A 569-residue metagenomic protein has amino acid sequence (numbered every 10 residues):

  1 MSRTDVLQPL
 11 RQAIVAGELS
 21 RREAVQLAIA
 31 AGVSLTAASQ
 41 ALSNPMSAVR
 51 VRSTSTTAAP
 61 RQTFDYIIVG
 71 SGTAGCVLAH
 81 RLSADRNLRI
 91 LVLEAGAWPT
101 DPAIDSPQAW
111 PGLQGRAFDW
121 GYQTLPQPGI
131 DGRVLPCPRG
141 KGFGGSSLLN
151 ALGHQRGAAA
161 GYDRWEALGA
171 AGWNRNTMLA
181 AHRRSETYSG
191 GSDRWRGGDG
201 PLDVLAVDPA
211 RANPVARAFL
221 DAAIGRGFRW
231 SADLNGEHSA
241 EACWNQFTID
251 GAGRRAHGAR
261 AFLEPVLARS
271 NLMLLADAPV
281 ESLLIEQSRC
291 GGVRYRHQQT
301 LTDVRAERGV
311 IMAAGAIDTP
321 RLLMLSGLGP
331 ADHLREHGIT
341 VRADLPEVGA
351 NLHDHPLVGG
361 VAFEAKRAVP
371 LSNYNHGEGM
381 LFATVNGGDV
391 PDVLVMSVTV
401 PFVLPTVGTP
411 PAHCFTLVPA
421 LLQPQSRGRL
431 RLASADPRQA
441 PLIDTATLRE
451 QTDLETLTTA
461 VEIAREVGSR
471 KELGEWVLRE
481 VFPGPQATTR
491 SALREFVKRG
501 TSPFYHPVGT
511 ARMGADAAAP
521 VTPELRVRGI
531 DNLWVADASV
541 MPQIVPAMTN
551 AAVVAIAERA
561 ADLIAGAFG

Functional and structural regions predicted by a protein language model:
M1-E23, N44-S47: N-terminal secretory signal peptides
L19-A41, L322: N-terminal export leaders
V51-R184, T340-E347, H353-P356, A362-E364: N-terminal glycine-rich phosphate/pyrophosphate-binding loop and immediately adjacent elements
P60-T63, A242, D250, L275-A276 (+4 more regions): A glycine-rich dinucleotide-binding beta-alpha-beta segment and adjacent secondary-structure elements that constitute
D85, R89, G96-D101, A181 (+3 more regions): Glycine-rich loop(s) and the adjacent beta-strand/alpha-helix scaffold that form part
G161, E166-C290, G359-G360, L371 (+1 more regions): Conserved redox-cofactor binding core of oxidoreductases
G253, A268, P320, L328-L422 (+4 more regions): Mid-to-C-terminal "cap/lid" subdomains and adjacent gly/pro-rich loops that border and regulate access to redox
F415-L442, E450-G468: Glycine-rich, aromatic-lined ligand/substrate-binding cores of catalytic and carbohydrate-binding domains
